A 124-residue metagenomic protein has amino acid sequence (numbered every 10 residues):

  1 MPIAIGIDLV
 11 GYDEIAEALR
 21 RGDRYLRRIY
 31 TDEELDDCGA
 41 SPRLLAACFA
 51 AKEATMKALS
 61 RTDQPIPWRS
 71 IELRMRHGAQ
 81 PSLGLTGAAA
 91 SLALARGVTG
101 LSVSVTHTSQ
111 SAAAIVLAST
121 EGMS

Functional and structural regions predicted by a protein language model:
M1-S124: Core catalytic alpha/beta fold that binds nucleotide/phospho-ligands
